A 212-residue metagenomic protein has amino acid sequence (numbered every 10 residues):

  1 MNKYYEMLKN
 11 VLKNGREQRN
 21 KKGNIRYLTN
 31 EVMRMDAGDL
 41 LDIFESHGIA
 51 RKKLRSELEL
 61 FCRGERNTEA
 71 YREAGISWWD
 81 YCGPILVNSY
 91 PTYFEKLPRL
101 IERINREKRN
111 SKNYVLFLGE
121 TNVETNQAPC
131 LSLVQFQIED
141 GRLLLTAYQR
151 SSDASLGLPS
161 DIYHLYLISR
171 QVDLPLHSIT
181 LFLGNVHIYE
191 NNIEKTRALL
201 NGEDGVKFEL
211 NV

Functional and structural regions predicted by a protein language model:
M1-V212: Terminal, non-catalytic protein-protein interaction segments that mediate quaternary/complex assembly
